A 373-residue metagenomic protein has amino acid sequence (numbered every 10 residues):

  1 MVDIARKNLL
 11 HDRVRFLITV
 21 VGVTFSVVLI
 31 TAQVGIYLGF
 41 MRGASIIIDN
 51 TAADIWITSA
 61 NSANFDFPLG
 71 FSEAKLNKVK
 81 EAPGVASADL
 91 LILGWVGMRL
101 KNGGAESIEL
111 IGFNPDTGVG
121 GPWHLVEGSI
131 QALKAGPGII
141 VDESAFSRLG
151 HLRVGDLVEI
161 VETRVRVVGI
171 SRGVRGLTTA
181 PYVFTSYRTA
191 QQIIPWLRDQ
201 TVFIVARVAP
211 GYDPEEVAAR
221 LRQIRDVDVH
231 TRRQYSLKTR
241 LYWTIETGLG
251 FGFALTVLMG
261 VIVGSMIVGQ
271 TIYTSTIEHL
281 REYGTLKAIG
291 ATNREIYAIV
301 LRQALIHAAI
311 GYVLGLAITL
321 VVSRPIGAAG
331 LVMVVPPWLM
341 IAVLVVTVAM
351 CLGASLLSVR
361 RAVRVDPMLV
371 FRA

Functional and structural regions predicted by a protein language model:
M1-L29, M41, I46, L301 (+1 more regions): N-terminal Sec/SRP start-transfer signal
R13-F40, E246-G284, I306-Y312: Hydrophobic alpha-helical transmembrane segments of multi-pass inner-membrane transport and secretion
T24, V28-E109, E127-S129, A135 (+1 more regions): Hydrophobic, regular-secondary-structure patches
A44, V217-M266, S275-L280, R294 (+3 more regions): Peri-transmembrane interface segments
I55, F146, S171-V174, R198-I224 (+1 more regions): A short beta-strand structural signal in non-transmembrane regions
L91-G94, G103-N114, H124-T189, D199: Hydrophobic secondary-structure segments that place a key small or acidic residue at a functional site
Y273, R281-G327, A342, V346 (+1 more regions): Transmembrane alpha-helical interface segments in multi-pass membrane proteins
L339-A373: C-terminal membrane-exit region of the final transmembrane helix in multipass inner-membrane proteins
